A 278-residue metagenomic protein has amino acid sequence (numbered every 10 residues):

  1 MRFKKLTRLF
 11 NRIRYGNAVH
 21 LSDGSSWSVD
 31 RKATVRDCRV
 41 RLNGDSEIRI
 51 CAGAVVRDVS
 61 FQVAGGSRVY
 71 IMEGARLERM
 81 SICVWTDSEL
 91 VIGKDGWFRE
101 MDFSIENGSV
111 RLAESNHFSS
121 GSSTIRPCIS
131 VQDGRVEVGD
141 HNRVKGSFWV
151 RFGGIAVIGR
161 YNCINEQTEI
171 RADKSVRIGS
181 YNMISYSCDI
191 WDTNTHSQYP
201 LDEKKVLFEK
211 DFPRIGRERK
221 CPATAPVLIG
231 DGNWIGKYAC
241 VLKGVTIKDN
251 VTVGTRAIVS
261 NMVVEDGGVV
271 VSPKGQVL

Functional and structural regions predicted by a protein language model:
M1-D192, S197-Q198, E209, P213-R214 (+2 more regions): Domain-scale signature associated with acetyltransferase and cell-envelope carbohydrate enzymes
L201-K204: Short aromatic-enriched loop/helix-cap "lid" or pocket-rim segments at secondary-structure transitions that line
